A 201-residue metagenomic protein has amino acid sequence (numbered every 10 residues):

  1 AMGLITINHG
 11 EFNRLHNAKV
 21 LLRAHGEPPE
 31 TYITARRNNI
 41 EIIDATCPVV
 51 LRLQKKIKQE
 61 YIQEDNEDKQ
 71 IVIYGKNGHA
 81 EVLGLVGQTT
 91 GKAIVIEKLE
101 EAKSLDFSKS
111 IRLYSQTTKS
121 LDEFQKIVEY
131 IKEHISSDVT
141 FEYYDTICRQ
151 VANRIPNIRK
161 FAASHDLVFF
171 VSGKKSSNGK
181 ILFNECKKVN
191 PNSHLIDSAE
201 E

Functional and structural regions predicted by a protein language model:
A1-E201: The feature marks the mature, well-folded catalytic cores of soluble enzymes
